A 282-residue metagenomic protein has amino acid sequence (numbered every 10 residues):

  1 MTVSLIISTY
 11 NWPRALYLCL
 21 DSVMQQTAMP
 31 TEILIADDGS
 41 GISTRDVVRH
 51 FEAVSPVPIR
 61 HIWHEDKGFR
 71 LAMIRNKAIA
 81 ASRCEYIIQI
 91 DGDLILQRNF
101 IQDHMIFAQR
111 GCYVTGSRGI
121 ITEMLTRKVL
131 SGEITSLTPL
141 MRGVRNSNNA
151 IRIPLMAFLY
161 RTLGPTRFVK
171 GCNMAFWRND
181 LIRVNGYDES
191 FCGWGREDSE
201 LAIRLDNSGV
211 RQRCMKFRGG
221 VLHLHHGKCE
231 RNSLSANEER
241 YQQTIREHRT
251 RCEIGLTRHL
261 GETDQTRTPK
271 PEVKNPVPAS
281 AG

Functional and structural regions predicted by a protein language model:
T2-S4, E32, E200: Cell-envelope/extracellular polymer assembly enzymes that use nucleotide-activated donors
V3-A15, C19, Q26, A36: A conserved hydrophobic helix/loop-capping motif in glycosyltransferases and polysaccharide synthases
L20-E65: Acidic donor-binding segment of Leloir-type glycosyltransferases
E65-S82, N99: Glycine-rich, basic loop-to-helix element that forms the pyrophosphate-binding segment of sugar-nucleotide handling
I87: Short aromatic/hydrophobic "clamp" motif used to bind/position activated sugar donors
N99-P139: Conserved donor NDP-sugar-binding/catalytic core segment of glycosyltransferases
I134-T166: Short, flexible, basic/aromatic active-site loop/helix in glycosyltransferases
N173-N185, F191-R211, K216-F217: A short, conserved alpha-helix in the catalytic core of glycosyltransferases
